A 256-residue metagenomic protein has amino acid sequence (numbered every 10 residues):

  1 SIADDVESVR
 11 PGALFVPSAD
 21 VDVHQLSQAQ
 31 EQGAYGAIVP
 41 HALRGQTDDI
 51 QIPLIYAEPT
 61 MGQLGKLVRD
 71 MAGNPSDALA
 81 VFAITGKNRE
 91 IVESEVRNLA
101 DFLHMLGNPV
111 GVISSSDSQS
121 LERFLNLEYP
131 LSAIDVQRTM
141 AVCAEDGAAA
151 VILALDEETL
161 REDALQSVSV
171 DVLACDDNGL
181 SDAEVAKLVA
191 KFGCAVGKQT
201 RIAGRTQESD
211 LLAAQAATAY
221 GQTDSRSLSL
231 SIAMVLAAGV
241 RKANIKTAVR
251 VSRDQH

Functional and structural regions predicted by a protein language model:
S1-K66, D70, A216-Y220, S225 (+1 more regions): N-terminal leader/targeting and accessory segments in enzymes
R69-G221, L228-A238, K242, A248-H256: Phosphate-binding loop of NTP-binding sites
